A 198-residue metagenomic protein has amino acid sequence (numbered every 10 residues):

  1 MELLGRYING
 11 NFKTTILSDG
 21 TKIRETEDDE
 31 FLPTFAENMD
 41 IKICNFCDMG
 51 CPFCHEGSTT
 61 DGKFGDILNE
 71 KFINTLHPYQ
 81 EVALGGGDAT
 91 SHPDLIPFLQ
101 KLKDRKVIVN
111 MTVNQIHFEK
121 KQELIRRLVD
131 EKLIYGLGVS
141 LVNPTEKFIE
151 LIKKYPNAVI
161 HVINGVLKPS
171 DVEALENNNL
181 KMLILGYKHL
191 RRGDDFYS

Functional and structural regions predicted by a protein language model:
M1-E30: N-terminal accessory interaction module
M1-R6, A174-S198: A C-terminal junction/extension of Radical SAM enzymes
D29-L68: Canonical Radical SAM [4Fe-4S] cluster-binding loop centered on the CxxxCxxC motif and its immediate flanking residues
N38, G57-D66, P78-H92, L102-K121 (+3 more regions): Core AdoMet radical
F46-C47, T75-P78: C-terminal capping segment of individual leucine-rich repeats
L68-T75, F98, L124-L128, K147-L151 (+2 more regions): A general structural detector for well-ordered alpha-helical segments in enzyme core domains, enriched
K154-P156, E176-N177: Basic phosphate/pyrophosphate-binding loop/patch that engages nucleotide-derived ligands
